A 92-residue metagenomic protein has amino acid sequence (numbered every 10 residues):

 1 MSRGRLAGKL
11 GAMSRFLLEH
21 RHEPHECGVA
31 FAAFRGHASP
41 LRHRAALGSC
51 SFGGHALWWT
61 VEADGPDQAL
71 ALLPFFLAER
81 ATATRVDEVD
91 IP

Functional and structural regions predicted by a protein language model:
G4-P92: Conserved, structured core segments of small domains
